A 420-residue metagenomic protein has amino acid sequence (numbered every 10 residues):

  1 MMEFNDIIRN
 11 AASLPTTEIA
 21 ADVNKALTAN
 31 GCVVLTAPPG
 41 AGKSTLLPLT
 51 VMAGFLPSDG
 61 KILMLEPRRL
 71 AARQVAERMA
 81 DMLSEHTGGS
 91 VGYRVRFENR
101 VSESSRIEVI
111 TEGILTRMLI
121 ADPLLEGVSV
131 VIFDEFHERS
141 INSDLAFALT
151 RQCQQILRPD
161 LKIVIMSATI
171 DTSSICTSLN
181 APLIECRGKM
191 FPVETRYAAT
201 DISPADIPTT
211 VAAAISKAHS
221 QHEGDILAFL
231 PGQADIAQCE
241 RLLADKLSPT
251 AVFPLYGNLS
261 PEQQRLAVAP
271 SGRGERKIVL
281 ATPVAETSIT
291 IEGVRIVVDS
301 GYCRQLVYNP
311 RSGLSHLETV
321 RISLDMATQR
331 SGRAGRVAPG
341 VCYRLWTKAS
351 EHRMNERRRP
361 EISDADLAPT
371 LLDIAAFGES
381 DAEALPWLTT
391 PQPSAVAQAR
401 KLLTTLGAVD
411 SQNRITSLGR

Functional and structural regions predicted by a protein language model:
M1-R420: P-loop NTPase motor module signature
